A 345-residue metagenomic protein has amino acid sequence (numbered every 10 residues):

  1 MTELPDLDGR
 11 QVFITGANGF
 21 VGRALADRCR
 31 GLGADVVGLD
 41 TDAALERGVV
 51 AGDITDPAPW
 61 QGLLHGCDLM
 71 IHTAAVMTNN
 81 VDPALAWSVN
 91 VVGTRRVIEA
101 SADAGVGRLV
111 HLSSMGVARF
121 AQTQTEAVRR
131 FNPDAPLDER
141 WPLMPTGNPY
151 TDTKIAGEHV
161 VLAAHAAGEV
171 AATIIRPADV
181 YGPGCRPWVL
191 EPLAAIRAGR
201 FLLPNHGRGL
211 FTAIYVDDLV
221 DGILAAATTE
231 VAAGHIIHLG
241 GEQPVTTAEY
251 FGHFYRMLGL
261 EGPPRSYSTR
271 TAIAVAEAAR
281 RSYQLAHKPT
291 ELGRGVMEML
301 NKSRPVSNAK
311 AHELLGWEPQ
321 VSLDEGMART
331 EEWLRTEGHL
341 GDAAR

Functional and structural regions predicted by a protein language model:
M1-P5, Q11, A309-E313, E318 (+1 more regions): Amphipathic terminal alpha-helices
L4, V12-L32: N-terminal Rossmann NAD(P)H-binding glycine-rich loop of SDR-like oxidoreductase domains
I54-V92, A100, M115-F120: NAD(P)H-binding glycine-rich loop region in Rossmannoid oxidoreductase-like domains and their noncatalytic homologs
R96-Y150: Conserved Rossmann-fold NAD(P)-dependent oxidoreductase catalytic core, especially the SDR/UDP-sugar
R140-T146, A194-I214, D218, G222 (+2 more regions): A conserved pocket-lining segment of Rossmann-fold NAD(P)-dependent short-chain dehydrogenase/reductase
G147-T173: Active-site Tyr-X1-5-Lys
I155, G168-V170, Y181-E191, D217 (+3 more regions): Glycine/proline-rich active-site loop of Rossmann-fold NAD(P)-dependent oxidoreductases
A225-L292, D324, A328-R329, G341-A344: Mid/C-terminal beta-alpha module of Rossmann-like enzyme folds, strongest in SDR-family dehydrogenases/epimerases
